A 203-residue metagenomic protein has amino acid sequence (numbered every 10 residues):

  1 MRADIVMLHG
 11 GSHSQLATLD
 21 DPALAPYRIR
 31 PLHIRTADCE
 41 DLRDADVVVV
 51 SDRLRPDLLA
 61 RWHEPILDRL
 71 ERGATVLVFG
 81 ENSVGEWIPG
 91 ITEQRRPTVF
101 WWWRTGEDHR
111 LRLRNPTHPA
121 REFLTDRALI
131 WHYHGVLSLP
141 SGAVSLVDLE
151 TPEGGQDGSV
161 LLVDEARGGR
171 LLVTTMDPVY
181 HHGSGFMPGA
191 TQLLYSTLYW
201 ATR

Functional and structural regions predicted by a protein language model:
M1-V47, Y180-H182, Y195-R203: Aromatic-Pro/Gly-enriched surface loop or interdomain linker that acts as a lid/target-recognition segment
I5-M7, I29-P31, V76, S145 (+1 more regions): Conserved beta-strand scaffold positions in the cores of enzyme catalytic domains, especially in NTP/NDP-utilizing
M7-H13, I34-R35, V50-R55, F79-N82 (+2 more regions): Structural motif
L16-Y27, W103-F186, A190, T202: Catalytic beta-strand/loop cores that center a nucleophilic Ser/Cys/Thr and support acyl-enzyme chemistry
I34-A37, R61-W62, G155-V160: Alpha-helical scaffolding within the catalytic cores of extracellular/periplasmic polymer-degrading hydrolases
D41-R43, E71, E165-A166: Extracellular/periplasmic catalytic domains that process cell-envelope and extracellular macromolecules
D44-V47, G73, G142-A143: Short, well-ordered alpha-helix to beta-strand connector turns
P56-A128, G189, L193: A glycine-rich, often tryptophan-bearing local segment used as a flexible ligand/cofactor-contacting loop or short
